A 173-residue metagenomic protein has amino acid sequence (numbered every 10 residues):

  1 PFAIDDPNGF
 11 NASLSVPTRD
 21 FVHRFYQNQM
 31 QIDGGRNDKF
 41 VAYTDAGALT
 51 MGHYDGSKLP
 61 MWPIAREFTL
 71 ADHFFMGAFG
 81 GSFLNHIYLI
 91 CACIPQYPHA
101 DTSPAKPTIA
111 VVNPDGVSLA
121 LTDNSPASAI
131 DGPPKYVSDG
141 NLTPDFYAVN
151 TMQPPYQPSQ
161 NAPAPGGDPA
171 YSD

Functional and structural regions predicted by a protein language model:
P1-D173: N-terminal pro-sequences and low-complexity stem/linker regions of secreted or lumenal proteins
